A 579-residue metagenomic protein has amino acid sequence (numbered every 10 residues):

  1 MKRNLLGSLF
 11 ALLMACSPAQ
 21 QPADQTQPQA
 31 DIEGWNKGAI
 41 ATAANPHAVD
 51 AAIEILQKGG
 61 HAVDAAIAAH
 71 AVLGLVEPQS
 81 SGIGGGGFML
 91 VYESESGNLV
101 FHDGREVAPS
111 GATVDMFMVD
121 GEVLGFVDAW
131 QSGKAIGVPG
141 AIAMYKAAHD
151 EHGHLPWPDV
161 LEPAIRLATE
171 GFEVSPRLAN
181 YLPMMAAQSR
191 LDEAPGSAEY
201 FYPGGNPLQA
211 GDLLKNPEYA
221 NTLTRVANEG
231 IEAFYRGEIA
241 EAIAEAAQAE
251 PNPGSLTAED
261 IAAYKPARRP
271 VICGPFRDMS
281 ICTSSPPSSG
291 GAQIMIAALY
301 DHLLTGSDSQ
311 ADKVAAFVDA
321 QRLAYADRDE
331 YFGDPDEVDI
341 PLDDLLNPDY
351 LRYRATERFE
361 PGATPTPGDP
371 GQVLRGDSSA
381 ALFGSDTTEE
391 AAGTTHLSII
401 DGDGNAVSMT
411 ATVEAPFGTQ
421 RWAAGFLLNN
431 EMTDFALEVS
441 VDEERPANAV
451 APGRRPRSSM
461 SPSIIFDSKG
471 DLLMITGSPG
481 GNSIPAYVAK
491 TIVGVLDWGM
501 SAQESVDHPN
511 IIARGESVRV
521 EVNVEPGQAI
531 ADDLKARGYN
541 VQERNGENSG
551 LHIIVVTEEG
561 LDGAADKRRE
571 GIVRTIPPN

Functional and structural regions predicted by a protein language model:
K2-A11: Sec-dependent signal peptide recognition, specifically the positively charged N-region followed immediately by
M14-A15: C-terminal motif of bacterial Sec signal peptides marking the signal peptidase cleavage site
Q21-D50, E54, A62-E229, F234-R236 (+5 more regions): Noncatalytic scaffold domains of N-terminal-nucleophile
L75-G82, G86-F101, G254-T257, N405-K469 (+3 more regions): Active-site rim segments in enzyme catalytic domains, especially the processed small/beta chain of N-terminal
R268, A391-T394, S458-M460: Short, small/polar residue-rich loop motifs at catalytic or cofactor-binding pockets
L304-T412, R421, N545: Internal maturation/activation junctions in enzymes
D403, G453-R455, V488, D497-G546: Extended C-terminal subregions enriched in glycine
